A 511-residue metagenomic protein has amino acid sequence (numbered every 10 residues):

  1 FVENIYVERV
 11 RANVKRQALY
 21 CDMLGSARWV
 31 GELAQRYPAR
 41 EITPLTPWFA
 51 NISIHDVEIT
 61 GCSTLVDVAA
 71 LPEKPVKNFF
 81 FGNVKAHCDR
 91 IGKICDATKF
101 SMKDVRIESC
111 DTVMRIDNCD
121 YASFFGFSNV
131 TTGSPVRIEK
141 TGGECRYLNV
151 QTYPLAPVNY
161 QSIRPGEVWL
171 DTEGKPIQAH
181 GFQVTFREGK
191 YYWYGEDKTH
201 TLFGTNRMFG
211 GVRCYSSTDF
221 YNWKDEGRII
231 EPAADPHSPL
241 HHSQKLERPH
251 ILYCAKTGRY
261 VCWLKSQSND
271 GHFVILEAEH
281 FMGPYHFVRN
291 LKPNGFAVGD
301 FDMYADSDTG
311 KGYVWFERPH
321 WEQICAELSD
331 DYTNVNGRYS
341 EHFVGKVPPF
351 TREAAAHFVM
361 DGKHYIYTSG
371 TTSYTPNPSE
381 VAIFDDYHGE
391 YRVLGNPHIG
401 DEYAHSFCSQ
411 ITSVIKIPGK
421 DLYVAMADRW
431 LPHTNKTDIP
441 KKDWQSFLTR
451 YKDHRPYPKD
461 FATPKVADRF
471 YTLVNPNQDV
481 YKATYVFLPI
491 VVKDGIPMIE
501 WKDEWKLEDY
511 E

Functional and structural regions predicted by a protein language model:
F1, Q151-E511: Carbohydrate-active catalytic/glycan-binding domains of CAZyme proteins, especially the secreted or lumenal ectodomains
F1-L155: Extracellular/periplasmic carbohydrate-active domains that bind, remodel, or depolymerize complex polysaccharides
